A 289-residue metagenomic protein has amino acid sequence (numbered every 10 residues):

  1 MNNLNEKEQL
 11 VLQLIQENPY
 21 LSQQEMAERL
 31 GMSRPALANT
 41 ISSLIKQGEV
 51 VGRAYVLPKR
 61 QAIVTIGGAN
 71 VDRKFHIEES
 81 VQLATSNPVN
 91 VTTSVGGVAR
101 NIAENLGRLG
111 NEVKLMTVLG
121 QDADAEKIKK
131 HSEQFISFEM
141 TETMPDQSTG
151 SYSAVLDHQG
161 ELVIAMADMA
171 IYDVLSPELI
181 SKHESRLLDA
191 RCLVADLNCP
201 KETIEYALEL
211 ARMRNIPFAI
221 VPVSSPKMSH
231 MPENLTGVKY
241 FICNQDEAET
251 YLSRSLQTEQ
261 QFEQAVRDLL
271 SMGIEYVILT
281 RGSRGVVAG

Functional and structural regions predicted by a protein language model:
N5-E17, L21-R29, S33-M116, A125-K127: Glycine-rich phosphate/adenosyl-contacting loop at the front of the ribokinase-like
L30, T117, A195-L197, I220-V221: Glycine- and other small-residue-rich loops at beta-strand/loop junctions that grip anionic moieties
K46-E49, D173-E178, I220-P226: Short gly/ser/thr-rich secondary-structure transition/capping motifs
K59-R60, V71, E78-N90, R108-R191: Conserved N-terminal subdomain of the carbohydrate kinase-like
V64-I66, M166, C192-V194, A219 (+2 more regions): Structural motif
G107, E205-M213, L270: Surface-exposed amphipathic alpha-helices with a cationic face
Q121-D122, N198-K201, P222-K227: Short beta->alpha connector loops
R212-G289: Conserved phosphate/ATP/ADP-binding segment of small-molecule kinases
